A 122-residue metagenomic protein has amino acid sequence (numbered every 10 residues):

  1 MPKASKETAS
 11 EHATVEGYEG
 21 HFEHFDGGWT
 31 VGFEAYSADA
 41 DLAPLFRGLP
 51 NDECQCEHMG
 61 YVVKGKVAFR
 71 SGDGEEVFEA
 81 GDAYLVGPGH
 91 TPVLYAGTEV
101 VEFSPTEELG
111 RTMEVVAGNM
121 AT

Functional and structural regions predicted by a protein language model:
M1-A43, P50, T122: A short, N-terminal "cap"/entry segment at the start of jelly-roll beta-barrel domains of the cupin/DSBH fold
K6, G20-F22, F33, M59 (+3 more regions): Conserved hydrophobic/aromatic beta-strand scaffold that supports enzyme active sites
D26-G27, R70-G74, Y95-G97: Short strand-coil-strand connectors
D52-F69: Short, conserved beta-strand element in jelly-roll/cupin
S71-H90: Short acidic-glycine-tyrosine-enriched beta hairpin
P88-M113: Ligand-binding loop in jelly-roll beta-barrel domains
G110-T122: Acidic/histidine-enriched, glycine/proline-rich intrinsically disordered or flexible terminal extensions
